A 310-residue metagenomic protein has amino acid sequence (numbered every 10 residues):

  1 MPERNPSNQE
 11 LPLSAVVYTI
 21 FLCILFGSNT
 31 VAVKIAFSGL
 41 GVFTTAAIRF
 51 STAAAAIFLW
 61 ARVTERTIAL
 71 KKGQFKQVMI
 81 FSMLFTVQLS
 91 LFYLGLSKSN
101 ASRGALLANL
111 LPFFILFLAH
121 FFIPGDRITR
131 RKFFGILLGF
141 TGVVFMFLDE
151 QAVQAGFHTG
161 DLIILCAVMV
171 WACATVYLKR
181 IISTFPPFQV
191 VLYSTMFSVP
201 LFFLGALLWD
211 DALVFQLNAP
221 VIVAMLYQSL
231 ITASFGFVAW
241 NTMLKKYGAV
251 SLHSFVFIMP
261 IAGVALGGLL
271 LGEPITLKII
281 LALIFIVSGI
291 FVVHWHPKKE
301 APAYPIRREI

Functional and structural regions predicted by a protein language model:
P2-T44, M83, V87, L91 (+4 more regions): Glycine-/small-residue-enriched transmembrane alpha-helix faces in small-molecule transporters and effluxers
L11-A15, G39-F43, A47, L70-F75 (+3 more regions): Juxtamembrane helix-entry segments on the extracytoplasmic side of multipass membrane proteins
L25, N29-T30, F58-A108, F145 (+1 more regions): Specific transmembrane alpha-helical segments of multi-pass solute transporters/efflux pumps, especially DMT/EamA
S28, I35, G39, A53-K71 (+4 more regions): Membrane-interface helix-cap regions at the ends of transmembrane helices in multi-pass membrane proteins
A46-I48, G104-L110, Y177-P200, S229-L269: Helix-helix packing/entry segments at the starts of transmembrane helices
I57, I115-F117, F121-F122, V153-D210 (+3 more regions): Transmembrane alpha-helical segments that form core, pore/gating elements of small-molecule transporters/exporters
I57, M79, F117-L118, R131-D149 (+3 more regions): Hydrophobic transmembrane alpha-helices of multi-pass small-molecule transport proteins
L59-E65, L111-F134, I261-I280: C-terminal transmembrane-helix exit sites in multi-pass transporters
